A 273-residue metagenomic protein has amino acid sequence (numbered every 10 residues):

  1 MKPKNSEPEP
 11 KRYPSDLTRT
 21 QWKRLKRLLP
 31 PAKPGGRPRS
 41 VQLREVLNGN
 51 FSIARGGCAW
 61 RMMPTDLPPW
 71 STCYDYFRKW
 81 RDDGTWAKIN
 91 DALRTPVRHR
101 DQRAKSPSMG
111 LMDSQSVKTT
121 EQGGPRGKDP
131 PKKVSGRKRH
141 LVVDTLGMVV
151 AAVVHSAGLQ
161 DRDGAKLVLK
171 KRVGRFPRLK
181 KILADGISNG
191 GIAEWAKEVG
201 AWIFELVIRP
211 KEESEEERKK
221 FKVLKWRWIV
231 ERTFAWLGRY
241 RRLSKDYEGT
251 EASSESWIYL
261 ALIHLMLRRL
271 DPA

Functional and structural regions predicted by a protein language model:
M1-A273: Short alpha-helical elements
